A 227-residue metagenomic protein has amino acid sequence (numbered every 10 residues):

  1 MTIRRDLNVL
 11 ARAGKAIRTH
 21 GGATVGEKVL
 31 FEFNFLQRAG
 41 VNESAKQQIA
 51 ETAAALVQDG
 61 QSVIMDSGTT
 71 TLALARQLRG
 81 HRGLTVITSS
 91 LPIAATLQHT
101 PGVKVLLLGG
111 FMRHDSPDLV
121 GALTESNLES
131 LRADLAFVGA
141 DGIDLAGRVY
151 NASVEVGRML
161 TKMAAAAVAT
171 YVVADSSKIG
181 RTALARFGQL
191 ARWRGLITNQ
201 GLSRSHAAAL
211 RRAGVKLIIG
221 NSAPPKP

Functional and structural regions predicted by a protein language model:
M1-T69, A75-G83, I87, L91-I93 (+2 more regions): HTH-adjacent hinge/linker in prokaryotic transcriptional regulators
A11-R12, R18, A45, P92-P227: Conserved phosphate- and dinucleotide-binding cores of soluble alpha/beta proteins, encompassing both enzyme active
